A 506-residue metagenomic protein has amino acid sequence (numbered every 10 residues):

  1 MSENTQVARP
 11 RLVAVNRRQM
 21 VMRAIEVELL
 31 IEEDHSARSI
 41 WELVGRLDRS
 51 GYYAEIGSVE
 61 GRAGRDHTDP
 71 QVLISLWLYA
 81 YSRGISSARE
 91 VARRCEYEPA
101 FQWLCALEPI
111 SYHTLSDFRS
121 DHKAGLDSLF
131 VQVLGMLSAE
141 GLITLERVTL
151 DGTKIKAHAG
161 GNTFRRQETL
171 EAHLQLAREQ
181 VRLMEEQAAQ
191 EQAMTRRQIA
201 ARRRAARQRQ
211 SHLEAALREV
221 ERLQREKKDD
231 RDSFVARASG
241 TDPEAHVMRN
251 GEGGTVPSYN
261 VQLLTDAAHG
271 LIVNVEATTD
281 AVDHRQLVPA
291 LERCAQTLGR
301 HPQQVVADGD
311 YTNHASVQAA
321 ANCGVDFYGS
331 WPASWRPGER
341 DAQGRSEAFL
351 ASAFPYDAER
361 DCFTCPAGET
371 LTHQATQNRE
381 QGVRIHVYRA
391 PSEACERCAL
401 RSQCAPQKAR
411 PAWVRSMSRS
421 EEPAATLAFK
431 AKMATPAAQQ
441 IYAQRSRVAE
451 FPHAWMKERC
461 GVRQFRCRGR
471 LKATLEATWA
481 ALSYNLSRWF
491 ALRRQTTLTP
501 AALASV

Functional and structural regions predicted by a protein language model:
M1-A8, A14, M22, G84-Y97 (+1 more regions): Anion-binding and metal-coordination hotspots
A14-N16, V21-M22, V27-D34, I40: N- or domain-start disorder-to-order transition segments that initiate the globular core
E26, L43-V44, K154: Short glycine-rich, polar/acidic loop-and-turn segments at beta strand-coil junctions
E26, V72-L78, T114, Q132: A general alpha-helix detector
E33-L78, R83: Basic, short loop/linker segments at the boundary and entry of helix-turn-helix/winged-helix-like folds
R49-Y52, V59-P70, R94-L107, Y112-T114 (+1 more regions): Helical catalytic core of nucleic-acid polymerases
